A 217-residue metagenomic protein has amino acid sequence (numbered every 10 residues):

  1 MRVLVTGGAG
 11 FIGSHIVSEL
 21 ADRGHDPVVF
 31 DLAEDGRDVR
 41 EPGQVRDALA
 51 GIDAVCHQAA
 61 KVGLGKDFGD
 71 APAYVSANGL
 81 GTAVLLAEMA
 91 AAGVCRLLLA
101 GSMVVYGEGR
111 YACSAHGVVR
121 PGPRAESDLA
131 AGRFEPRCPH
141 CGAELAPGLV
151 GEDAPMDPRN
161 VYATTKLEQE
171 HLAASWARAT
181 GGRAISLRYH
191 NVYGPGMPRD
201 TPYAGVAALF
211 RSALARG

Functional and structural regions predicted by a protein language model:
V3-R23: N-terminal Rossmann NAD(P)H-binding glycine-rich loop of SDR-like oxidoreductase domains
H25-A33: Conserved glycine-rich Rossmann-like NAD(P)H-binding loop of the short-chain dehydrogenase/reductase
G36-A54: Conserved Rossmann-fold cofactor-binding substructure of NAD(P)-dependent oxidoreductases
Q44, V84-A87, L172: Conserved mid-core alpha-helix of short-chain dehydrogenase/reductase
V55, G69-L99, E108-L129: NAD(P)-cofactor binding segment of oxidoreductase domains
A59-V62, G101-S102: Conserved NAD(P)H cofactor-binding loop of Rossmann-fold oxidoreductase domains
Y111-A130, P136-A146, V161, H171-G217: NAD(P)-dependent short-chain dehydrogenase/reductase
T165: Active-site helix of classical SDR
